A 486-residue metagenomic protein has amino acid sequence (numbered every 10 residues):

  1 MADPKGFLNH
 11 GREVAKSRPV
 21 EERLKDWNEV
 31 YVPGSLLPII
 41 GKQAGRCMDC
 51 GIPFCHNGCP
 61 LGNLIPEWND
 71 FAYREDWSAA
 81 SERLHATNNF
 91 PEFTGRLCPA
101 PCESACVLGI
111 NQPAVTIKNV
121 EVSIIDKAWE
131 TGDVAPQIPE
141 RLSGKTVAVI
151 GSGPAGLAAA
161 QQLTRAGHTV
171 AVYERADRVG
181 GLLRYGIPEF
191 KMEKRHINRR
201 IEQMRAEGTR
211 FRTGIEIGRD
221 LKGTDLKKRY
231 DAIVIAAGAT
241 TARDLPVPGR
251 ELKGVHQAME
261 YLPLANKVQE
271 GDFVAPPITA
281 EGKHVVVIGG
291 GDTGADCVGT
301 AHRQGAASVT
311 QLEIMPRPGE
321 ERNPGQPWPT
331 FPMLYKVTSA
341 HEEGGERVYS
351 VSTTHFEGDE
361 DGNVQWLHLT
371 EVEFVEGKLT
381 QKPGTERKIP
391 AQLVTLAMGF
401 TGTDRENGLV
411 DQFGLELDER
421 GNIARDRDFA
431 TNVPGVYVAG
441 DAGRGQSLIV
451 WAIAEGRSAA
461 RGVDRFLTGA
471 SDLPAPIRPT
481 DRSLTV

Functional and structural regions predicted by a protein language model:
K5-G34, G62-R74, A79-L84, N88 (+12 more regions): Beta1-alpha1 glycine-rich phosphate/pyrophosphate-binding loop at the start of Rossmann-like nucleotide-binding domains
R23-R46, E357, G362-E416, R420 (+1 more regions): C-terminal catalytic lobe of FAD-dependent flavoproteins
G34, N57, N63-P139, R205 (+4 more regions): Glycine/serine-rich phosphate-binding loop and adjoining beta1-alpha1 elements at the start of nucleotide-handling
A79, R141, T146-I150, N198-V247 (+3 more regions): Feature captures the FAD/FMN-dependent oxidoreductase FAD-binding
L142-A155, A280-G291: Beta1/beta-strand and adjacent pyrophosphate-binding region of the FAD-binding site in flavoprotein oxidoreductases
E251-G282, V375-Q446: FAD-site-proximal beta/loop scaffold in flavoenzymes
G294-G299, Q304, A439-L473: A conserved FAD-binding loop/helix module that cradles the flavin
